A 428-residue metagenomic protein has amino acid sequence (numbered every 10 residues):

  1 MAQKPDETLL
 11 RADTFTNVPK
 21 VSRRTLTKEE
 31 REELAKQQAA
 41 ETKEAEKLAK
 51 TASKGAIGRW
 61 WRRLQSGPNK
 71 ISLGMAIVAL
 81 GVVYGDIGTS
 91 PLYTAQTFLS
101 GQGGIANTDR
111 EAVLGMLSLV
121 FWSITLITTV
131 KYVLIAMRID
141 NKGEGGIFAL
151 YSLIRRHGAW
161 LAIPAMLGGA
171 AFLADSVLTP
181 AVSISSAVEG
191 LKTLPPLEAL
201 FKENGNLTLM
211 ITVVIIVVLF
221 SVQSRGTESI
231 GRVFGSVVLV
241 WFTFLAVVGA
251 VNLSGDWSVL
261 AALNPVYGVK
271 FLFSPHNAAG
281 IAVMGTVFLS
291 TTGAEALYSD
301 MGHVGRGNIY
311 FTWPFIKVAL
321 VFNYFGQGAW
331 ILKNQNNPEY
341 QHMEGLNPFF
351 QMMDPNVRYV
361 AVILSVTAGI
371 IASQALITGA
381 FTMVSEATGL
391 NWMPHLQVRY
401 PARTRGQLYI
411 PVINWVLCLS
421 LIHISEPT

Functional and structural regions predicted by a protein language model:
K70-A79, V113-L114, V130, A159-A171 (+5 more regions): Select transmembrane alpha-helical segments in multipass membrane proteins
V82-P91, G146, L167-V188, T286 (+3 more regions): Membrane-helix boundary/coupling elements in multi-pass transport proteins
K131-I135, H157-V182, K192-R225, V248-V251 (+2 more regions): Helix-loop-helix module between adjacent transmembrane segments
Y132-H157, S185-P195, S229, V233 (+4 more regions): Flexible loop linkers connecting adjacent transmembrane helices in multi-pass alpha-helical membrane transporters
I135-I139, I215-G235, V287-R306, S425: Membrane-water interface regions at transmembrane-helix termini and the short interhelical loops of multi-pass membrane
R155-I163, K202-V214, Y310-F322, G389-L421: Loop-to-transmembrane helix boundary motifs in multi-pass membrane proteins
V240-V266, N277-I281, S290-A294, V318-N336: Hydrophobic alpha-helical segments and their helix-loop junctions in multi-pass secondary transporters
I422-T428: Residue-level detector of conserved catalytic or cofactor/ligand-binding positions in enzyme active sites
